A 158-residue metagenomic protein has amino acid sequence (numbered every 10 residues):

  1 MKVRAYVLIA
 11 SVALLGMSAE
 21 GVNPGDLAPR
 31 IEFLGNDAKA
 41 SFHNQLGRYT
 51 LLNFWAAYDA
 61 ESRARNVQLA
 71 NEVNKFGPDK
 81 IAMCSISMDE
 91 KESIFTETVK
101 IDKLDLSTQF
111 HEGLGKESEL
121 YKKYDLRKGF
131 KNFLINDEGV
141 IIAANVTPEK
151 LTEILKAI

Functional and structural regions predicted by a protein language model:
V3-R30, H43, S93, E97-K100 (+2 more regions): N-proximal helix/coil linker or "cap" segments that precede and/or mark the start of modular domains
V22, G35, I135-N136: Short, acidic, Ser/Thr-enriched surface-loop or helix-capping motifs
R30-T50, V67: A short beta-strand-turn-helix
L51-L52, M83, N132: Hydrophobic beta-strand anchors of alpha/beta hydrolase catalytic cores
N53-D59: Aromatic-flanked redox-active Cys/Sec active sites in thiol-based oxidoreductases, especially the WC-centered
R63-D102, K116-L120: Structural microenvironment flanking redox-active thiols in thiol-disulfide oxidoreductases
T96-D137: Short, internal strand/loop/helix patches that form the active-site neighborhood or redox-interaction surface
G129-I158: Thiol-/selenol-based redox modules, centered on thioredoxin-like and closely related oxidoreductase domains
